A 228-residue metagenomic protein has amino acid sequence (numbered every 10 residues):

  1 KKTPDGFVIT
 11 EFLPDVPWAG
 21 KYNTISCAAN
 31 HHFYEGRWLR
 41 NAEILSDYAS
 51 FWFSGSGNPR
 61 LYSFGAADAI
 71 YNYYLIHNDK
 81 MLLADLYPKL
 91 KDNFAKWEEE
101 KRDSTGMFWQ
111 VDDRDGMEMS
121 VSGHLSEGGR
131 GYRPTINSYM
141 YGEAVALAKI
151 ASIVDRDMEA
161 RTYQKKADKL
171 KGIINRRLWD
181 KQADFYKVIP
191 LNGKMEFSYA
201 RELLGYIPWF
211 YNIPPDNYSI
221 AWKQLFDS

Functional and structural regions predicted by a protein language model:
K1, N41-S54, K80-E98, Y139 (+3 more regions): Extended, well-ordered alpha-helical scaffold segments
K1-D92, K187, A200-Y211, I220 (+1 more regions): Substrate-binding groove/exosite segments of carbohydrate-active enzymes
V16, A29-H32, I70, H124-L125 (+3 more regions): Generic preference for well-ordered secondary structure
G55-F64, E98-K166, W179-I207: The feature captures the catalytic groove of carbohydrate-active enzymes
A69, Y74, G128, G193-M195 (+1 more regions): Short, functionally important structural connectors and interaction interfaces within domains
Y74, R177-L178: Calcium-binding motifs, dominated by EF-hand helix-loop-helix domains
D103, P214-P215: Short loop/turn segments at secondary-structure transitions that flank enzyme active sites
